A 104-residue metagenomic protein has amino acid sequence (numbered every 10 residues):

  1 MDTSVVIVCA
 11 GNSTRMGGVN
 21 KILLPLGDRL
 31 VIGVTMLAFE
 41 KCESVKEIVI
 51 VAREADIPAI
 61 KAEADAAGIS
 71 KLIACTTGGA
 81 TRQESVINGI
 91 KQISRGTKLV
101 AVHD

Functional and structural regions predicted by a protein language model:
M1-D2, A62: A general secondary-structure boundary signal
D2-I57: N-terminal glycine-rich phosphate-binding loop and ensuing alpha1 helix
G33-T97: Conserved N-terminal catalytic core of the sugar/cofactor nucleotidyltransferase
L99-H103: Short aromatic-hydrophobic micro-motifs that form the base-stacking/packing surface for donor nucleotide recognition
